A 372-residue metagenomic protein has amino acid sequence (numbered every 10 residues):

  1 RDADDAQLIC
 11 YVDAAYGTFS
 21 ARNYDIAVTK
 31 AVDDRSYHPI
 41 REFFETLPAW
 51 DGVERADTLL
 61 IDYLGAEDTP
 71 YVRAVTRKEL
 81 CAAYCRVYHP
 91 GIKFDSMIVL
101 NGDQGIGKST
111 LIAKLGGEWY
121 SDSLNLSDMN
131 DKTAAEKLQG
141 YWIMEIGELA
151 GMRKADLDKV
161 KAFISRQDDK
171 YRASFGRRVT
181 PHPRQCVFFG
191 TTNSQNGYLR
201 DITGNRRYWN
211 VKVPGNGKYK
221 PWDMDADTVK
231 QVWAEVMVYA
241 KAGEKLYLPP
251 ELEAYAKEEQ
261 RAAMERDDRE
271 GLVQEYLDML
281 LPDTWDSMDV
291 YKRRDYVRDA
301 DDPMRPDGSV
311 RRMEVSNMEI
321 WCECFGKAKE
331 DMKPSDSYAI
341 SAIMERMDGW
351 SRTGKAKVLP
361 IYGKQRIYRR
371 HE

Functional and structural regions predicted by a protein language model:
R1-R55, P70, A74, P303-P306 (+3 more regions): N-terminal nucleic-acid engagement/recognition segments and initiation subdomains in replication, restriction
A31-G140: P-loop NTPase catalytic core of nucleic-acid-dependent motor ATPases
A134-Q139, A173-T191: AAA+/SF3 P-loop NTPase mechanochemical coupling elements
W142-S165, Y198-G204: Conserved AAA+/SF3 P-loop NTPase catalytic/coupling segment centered on the Walker-B
M144-I146, R172, Q185-N193, N210-V211: Structural recognition of the conserved hydrophobic beta-strand(s) that form the central parallel beta-sheet of P-loop
L157-T180: Conserved catalytic/switch belt of AAA+ P-loop NTPases
Y198-Y219: A short helix-turn-beta junction within AAA+ P-loop NTPase domains corresponding to the substrate/partner-engaging
E244-E372: DNA transaction DNA-binding modules
